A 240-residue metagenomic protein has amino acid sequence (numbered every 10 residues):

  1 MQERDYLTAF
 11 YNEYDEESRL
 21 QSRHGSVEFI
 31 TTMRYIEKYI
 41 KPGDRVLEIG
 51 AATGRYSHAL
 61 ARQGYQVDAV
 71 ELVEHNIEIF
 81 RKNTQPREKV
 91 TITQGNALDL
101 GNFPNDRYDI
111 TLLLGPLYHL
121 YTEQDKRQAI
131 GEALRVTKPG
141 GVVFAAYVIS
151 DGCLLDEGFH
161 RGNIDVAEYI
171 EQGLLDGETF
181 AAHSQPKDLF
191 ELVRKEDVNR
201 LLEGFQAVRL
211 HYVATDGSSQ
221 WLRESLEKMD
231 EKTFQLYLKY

Functional and structural regions predicted by a protein language model:
M1-P42, R55: Conserved class I S-adenosyl-L-methionine
R55-D99: Class I SAM-dependent methyltransferase SAM/SAH-binding core
G101-T111: A short acidic, Gly/Pro-enriched loop at the edge of an enzyme's catalytic core that lines a small-molecule cofactor
I110-Q124: A short SAM/SAH-binding and catalytic strip from SAM-dependent methyltransferases
R127-P139: A short glycine-rich, Lys/Arg-flanked "PGG" loop and its adjoining helix->strand segment in the class I
V142-G173: Conserved class I S-adenosyl-L-methionine
D188-F205, L210: Short alpha-helix
R209-Y240: A C-terminal cap/extension of S-adenosyl-L-methionine-dependent methyltransferases that defines the acceptor-substrate
